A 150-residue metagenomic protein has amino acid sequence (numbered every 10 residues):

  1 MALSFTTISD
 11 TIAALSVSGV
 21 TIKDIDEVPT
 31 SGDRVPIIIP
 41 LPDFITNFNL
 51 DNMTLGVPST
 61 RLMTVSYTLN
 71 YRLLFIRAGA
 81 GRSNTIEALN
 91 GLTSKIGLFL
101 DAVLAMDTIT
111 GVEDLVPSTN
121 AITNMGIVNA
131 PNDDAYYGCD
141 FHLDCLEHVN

Functional and structural regions predicted by a protein language model:
M1-G32, F44-N150: Charged, amphipathic alpha-helical segments and their flanking helix caps
P36-P40: A short glycine-rich, His/Asp/Glu-containing loop-to-beta-strand
